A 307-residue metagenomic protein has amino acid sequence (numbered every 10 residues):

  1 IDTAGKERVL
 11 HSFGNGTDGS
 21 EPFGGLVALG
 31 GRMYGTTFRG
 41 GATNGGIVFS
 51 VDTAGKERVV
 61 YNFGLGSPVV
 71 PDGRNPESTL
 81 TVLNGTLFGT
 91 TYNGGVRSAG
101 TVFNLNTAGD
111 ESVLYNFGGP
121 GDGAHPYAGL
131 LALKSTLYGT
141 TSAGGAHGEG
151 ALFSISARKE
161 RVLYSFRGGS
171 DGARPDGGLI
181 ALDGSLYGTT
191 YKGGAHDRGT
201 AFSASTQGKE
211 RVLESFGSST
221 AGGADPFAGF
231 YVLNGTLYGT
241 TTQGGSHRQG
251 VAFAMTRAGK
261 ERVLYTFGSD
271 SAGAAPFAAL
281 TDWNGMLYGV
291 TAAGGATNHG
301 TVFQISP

Functional and structural regions predicted by a protein language model:
I1-P307: Extracellular beta-propeller repeat domains
